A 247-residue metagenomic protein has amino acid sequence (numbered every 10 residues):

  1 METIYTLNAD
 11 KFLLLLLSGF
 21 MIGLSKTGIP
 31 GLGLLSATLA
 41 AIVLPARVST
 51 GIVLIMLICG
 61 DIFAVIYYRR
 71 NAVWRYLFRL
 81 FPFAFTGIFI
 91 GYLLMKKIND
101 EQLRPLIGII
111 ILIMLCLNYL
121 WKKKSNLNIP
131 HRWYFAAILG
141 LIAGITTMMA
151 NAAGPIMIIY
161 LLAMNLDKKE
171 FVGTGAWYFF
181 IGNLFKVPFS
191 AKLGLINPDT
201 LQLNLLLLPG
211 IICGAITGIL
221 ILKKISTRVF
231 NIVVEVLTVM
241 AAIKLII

Functional and structural regions predicted by a protein language model:
M1-L13: Short, strongly hydrophobic alpha-helical membrane anchors
K11-F78, L139-G140, G144, G154-I211: Small-residue-rich hydrophobic segments that form or flank transmembrane alpha-helices in multi-pass membrane proteins
F12, L54, G108-I111, L115 (+3 more regions): Residues within membrane-spanning alpha-helices of integral membrane proteins, especially the hydrophobic core/packing
T38, Y92-K96, I159, I219: Small-residue-mediated transmembrane helix hinge/kink sites in multi-pass secondary transporters
F63-R69, L106-H131, I219-L220, M240-I247: Transmembrane helix exit motif
W74-M114: Glycine/small-residue-rich loop that forms an oxyanion/phosphate-binding "nest" at active or ligand-binding sites
I90-M95, G144-A152, K186, A241-I247: Hydrophobic alpha-helical transmembrane segments in multi-pass integral membrane proteins
I216-L237: Interfacial loop-to-transmembrane junctions
